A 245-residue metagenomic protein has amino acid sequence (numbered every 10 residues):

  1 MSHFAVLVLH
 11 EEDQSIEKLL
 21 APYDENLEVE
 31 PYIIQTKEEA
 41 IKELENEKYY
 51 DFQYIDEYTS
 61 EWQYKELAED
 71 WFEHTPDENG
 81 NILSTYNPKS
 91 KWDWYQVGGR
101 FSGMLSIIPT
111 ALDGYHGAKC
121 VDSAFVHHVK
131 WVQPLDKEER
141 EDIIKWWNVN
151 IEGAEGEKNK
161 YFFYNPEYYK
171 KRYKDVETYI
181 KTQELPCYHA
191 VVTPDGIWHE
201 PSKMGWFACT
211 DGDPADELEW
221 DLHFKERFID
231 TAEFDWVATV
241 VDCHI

Functional and structural regions predicted by a protein language model:
S2-H223, R227, T231, I245: Acidic (Asp/Glu-rich) sequence patches and key acidic residues that form negatively charged surfaces used
D235-I245: C-terminal or internal capping secondary-structure element at the end of a domain, subdomain, or sheet
